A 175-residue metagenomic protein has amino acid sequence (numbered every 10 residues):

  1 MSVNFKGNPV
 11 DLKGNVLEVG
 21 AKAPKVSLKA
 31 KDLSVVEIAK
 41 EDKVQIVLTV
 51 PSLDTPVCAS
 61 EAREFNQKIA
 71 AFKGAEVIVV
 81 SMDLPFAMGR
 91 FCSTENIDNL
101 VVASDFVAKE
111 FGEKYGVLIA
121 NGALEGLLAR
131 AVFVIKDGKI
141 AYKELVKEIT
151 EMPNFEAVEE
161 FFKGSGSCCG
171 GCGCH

Functional and structural regions predicted by a protein language model:
M1-H175: Chalcogenol-based redox active-site neighborhoods
